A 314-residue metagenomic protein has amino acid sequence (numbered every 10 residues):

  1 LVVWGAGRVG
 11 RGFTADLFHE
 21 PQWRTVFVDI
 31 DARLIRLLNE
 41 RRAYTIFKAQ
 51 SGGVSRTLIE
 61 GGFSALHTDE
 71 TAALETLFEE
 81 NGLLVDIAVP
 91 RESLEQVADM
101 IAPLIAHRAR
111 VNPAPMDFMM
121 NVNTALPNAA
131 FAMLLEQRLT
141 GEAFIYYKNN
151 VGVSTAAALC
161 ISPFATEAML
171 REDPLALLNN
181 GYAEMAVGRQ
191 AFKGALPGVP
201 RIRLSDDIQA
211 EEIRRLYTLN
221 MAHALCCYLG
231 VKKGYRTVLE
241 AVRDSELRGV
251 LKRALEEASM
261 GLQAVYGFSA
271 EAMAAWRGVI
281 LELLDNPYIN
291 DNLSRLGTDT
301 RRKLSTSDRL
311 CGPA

Functional and structural regions predicted by a protein language model:
V2, R8-A314: Substrate/ligand-engaging "lid" and interaction regions
